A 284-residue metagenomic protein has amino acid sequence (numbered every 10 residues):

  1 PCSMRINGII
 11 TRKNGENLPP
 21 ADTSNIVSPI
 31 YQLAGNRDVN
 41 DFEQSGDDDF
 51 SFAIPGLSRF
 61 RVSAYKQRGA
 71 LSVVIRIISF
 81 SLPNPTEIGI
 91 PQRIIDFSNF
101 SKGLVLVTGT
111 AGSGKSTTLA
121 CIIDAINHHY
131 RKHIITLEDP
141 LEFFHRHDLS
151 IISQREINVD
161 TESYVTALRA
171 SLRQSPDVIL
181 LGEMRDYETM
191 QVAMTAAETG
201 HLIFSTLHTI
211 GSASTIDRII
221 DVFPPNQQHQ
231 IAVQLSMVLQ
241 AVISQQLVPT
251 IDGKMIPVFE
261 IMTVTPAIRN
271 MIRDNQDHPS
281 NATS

Functional and structural regions predicted by a protein language model:
P1-S284: Short, flexible helix-loop junctions that flank or precede catalytic/ligand sites
